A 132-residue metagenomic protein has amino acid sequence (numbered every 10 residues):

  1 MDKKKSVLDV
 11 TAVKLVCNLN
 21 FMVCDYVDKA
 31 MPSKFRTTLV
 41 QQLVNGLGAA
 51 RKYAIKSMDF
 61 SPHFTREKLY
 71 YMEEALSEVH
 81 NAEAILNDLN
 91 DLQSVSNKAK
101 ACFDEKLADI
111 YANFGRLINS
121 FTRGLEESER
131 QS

Functional and structural regions predicted by a protein language model:
M1-S132: Amphipathic alpha-helical assembly/interaction segments
